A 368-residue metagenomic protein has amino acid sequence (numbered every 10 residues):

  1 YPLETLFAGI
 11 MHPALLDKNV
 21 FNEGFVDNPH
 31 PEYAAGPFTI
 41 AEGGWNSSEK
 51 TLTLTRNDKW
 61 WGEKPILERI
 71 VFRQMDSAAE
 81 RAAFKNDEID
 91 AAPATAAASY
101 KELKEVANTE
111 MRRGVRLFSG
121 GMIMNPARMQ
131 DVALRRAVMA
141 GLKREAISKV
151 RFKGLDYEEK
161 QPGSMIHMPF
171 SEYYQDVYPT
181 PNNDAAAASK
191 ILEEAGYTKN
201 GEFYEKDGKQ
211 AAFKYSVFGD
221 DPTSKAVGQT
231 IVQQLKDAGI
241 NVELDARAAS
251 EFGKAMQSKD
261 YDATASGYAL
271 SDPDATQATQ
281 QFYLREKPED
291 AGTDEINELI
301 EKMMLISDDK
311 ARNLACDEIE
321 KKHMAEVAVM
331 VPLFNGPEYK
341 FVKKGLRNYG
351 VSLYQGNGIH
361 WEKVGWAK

Functional and structural regions predicted by a protein language model:
P2-K64, R69, A79, K190: Gly/Pro-rich hinge or "lid" segments in bacterial periplasmic/extracellular proteins
G36-A41, K50-T53, E68-Q74, A91 (+2 more regions): Short, well-ordered beta-strand elements
T55, Q130-Q233, E318: Append "and occasionally in soluble cytosolic enzymes with long acidic Gly/Pro-rich linkers
R56-E102, N241-E243: Ligand-site clamp/hinge motif
T95-V106, L270-A275: A ligand-binding cleft/hinge motif common to bilobed small-molecule-binding domains
M111-N125, E286-E298: Periplasmic-binding protein-like
L142-Y174, T223-V232, M256-K368: Detector for C-terminal structural segments
T198-L270, E338: Ligand/substrate-recognition segments at binding pockets and active sites
